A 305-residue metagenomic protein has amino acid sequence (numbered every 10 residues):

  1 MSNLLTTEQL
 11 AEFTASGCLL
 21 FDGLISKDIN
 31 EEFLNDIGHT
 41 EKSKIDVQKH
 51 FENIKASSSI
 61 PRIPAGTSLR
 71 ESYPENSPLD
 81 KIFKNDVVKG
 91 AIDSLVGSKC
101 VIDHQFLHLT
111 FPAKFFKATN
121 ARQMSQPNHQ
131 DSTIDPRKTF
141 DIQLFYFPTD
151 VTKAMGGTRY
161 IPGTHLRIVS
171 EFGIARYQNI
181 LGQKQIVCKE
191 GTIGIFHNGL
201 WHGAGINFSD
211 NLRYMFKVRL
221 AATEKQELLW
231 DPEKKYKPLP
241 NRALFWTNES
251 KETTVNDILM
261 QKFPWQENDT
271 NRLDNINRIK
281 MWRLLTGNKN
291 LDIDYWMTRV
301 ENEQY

Functional and structural regions predicted by a protein language model:
M1-A15, D22-H129, I134-D135: Non-heme Fe(II)-dependent double-stranded beta-helix
I25-K27, H108-T110, T133, V151-K153 (+3 more regions): Short, solvent-exposed loop/turn segments at secondary-structure junctions
Q105-L107, L144-Y146, F216-L220: A structural signal for short, well-ordered beta-strand segments
T119-V187, E227-E233: Catalytic core of non-heme Fe(II) oxygenases with the double-stranded beta-helix
Y177-E190, F245-S250, T254-N256: A conserved mid-domain beta-alpha-beta active-site/ligand-binding segment of alpha/beta enzyme cores
C188-H202: Conserved metal-binding segment of the jelly-roll/cupin
L200, G205-Y305: Non-heme Fe(II)/2-oxoglutarate
